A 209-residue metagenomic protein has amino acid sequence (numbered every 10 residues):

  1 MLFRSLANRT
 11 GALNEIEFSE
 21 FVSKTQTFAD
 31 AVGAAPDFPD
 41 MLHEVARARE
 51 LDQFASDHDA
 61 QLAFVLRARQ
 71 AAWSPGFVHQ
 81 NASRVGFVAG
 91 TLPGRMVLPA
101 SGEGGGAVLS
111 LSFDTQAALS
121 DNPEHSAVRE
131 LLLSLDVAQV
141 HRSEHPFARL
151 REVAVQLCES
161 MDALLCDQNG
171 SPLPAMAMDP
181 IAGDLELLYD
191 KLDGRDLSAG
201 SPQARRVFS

Functional and structural regions predicted by a protein language model:
L6: Glycine-rich, flexible beta-strand/loop modules in the N-terminal catalytic cores of phosphate-handling
R9-R47: Hydrophobic alpha-helical segments and helix pairs
A48, A55-A72, Q80-S209: Membrane-proximal, solvent-exposed terminal domains/tails of membrane-associated proteins
